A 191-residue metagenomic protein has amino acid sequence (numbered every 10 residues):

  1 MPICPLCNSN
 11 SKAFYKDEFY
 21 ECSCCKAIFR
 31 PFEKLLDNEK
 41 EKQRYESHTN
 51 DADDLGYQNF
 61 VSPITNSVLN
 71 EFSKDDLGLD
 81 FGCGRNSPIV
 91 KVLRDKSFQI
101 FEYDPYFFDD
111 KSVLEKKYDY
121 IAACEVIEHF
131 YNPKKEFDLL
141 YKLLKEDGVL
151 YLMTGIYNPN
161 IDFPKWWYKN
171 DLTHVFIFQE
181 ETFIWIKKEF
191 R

Functional and structural regions predicted by a protein language model:
M1-Y120, C124, F137, N170-T173 (+3 more regions): Conserved N-terminal segment of class I S-adenosyl-L-methionine
S73, Y131, K145: Short conserved AdoMet
V90, N132-P133, I161-F163: Short glycine-/acidic-enriched loop or helix-start segments at secondary-structure transitions that form or flank
C124-I127, M153: Residues lining the SAM
E128-Y131, F178: Residue-level signal for the nucleotide or nucleotide-sugar donor/cofactor binding architecture
F130-L140, T154: A short, conserved alpha-helix within the catalytic core of class I
F137-V149: A short glycine-rich, Lys/Arg-flanked "PGG" loop and its adjoining helix->strand segment in the class I
L152-F176, E181-T182, I186: Short, glycine-/aromatic-enriched active-site segment of Class I SAM-dependent methyltransferases
